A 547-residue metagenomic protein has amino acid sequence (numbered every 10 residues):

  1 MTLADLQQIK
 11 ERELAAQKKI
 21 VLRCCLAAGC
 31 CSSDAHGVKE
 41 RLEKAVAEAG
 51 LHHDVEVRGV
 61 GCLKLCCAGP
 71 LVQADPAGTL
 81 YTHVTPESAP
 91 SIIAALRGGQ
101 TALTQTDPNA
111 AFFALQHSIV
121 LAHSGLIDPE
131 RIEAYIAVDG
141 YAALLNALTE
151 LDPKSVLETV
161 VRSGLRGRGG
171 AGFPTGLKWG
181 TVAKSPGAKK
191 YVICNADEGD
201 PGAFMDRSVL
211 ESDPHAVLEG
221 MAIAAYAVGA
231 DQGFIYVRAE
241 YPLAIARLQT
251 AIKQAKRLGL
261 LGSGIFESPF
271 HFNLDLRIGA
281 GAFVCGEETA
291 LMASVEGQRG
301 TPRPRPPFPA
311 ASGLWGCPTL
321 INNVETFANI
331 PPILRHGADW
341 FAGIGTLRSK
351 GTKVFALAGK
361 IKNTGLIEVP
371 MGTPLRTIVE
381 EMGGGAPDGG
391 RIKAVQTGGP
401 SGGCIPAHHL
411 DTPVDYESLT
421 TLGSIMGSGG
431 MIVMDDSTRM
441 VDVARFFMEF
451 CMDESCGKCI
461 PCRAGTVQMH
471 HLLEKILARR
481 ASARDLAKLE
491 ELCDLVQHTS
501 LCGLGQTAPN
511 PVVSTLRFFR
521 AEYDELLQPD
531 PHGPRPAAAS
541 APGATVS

Functional and structural regions predicted by a protein language model:
M1-V21, H36-G59, P76-G99, E133 (+8 more regions): Ferredoxin-type iron-sulfur electron-transfer modules in oxidoreductases and energy-metabolism complexes
C24, I127, Y135-A142, C194-D206 (+2 more regions): Gly-rich Lys/Arg/Thr-decorated short loops/hinges at beta-loop-alpha junctions or inter-strand turns that position
A27-D34, V160-V182, A224, G279-A293 (+3 more regions): Conserved phosphate/anionic-ligand binding catalytic regions in large, soluble enzymes, centered on
V46, G220-A224, P370-P387: Short amphipathic, charge-patterned alpha-helical segments
T101-S163, N322-G337: Flexible inter-domain linker/hinge segments
L145-P186, A342-G343, R348, A356 (+4 more regions): Accessory "access/gating" subregions that flank catalytic or transport cores
D213-A227: Histidine-anchored nucleotide/phosphate-binding helix
I245-M371, G383: Hydrophobic alpha-helical positions that pack around
